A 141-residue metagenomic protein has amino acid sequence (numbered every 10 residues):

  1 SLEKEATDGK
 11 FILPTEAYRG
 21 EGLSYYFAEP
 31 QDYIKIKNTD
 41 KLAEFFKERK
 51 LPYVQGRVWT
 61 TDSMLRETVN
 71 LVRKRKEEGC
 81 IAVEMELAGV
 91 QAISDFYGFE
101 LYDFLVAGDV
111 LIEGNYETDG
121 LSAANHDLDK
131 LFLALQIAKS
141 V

Functional and structural regions predicted by a protein language model:
S1-V141: Glycine-rich phosphate- or other oxyanion-binding loops that anchor nucleotides, phosphorylated ligands
